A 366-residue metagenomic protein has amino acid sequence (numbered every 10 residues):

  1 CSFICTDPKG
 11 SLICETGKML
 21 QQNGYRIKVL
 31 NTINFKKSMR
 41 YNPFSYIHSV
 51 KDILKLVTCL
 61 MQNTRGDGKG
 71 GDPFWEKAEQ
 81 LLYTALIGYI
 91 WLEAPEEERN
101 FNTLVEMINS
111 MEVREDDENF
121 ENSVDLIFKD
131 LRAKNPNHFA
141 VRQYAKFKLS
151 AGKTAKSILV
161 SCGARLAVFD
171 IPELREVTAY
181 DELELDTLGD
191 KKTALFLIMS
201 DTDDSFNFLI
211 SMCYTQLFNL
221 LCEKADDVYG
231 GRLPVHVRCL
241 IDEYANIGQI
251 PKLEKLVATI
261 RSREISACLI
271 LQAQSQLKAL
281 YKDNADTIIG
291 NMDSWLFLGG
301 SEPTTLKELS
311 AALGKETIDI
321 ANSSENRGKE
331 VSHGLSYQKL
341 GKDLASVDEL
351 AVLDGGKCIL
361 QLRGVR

Functional and structural regions predicted by a protein language model:
C1-I265, L280, K339-L340, D348-R366: P-loop NTPase motor domains
V257-L362: Conserved ATP-driven motor cores of ASCE-family P-loop NTPases powering translocation/secretion/packaging/pilus
